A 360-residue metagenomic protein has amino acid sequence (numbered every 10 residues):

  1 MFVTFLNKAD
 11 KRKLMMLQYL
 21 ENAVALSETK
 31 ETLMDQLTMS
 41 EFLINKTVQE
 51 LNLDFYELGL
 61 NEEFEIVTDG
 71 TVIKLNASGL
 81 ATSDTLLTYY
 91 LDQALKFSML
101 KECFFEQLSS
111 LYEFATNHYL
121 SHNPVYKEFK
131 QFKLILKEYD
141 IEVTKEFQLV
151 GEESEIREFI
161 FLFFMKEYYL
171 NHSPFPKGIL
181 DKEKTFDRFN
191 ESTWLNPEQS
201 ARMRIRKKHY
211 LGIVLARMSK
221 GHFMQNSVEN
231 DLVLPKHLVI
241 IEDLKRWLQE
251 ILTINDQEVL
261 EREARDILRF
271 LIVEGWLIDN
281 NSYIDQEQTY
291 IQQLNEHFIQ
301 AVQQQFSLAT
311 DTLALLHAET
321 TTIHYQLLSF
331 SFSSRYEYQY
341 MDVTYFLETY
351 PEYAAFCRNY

Functional and structural regions predicted by a protein language model:
F2-Y360: A cross-family "folded-core" feature that marks the main globular domain of proteins
